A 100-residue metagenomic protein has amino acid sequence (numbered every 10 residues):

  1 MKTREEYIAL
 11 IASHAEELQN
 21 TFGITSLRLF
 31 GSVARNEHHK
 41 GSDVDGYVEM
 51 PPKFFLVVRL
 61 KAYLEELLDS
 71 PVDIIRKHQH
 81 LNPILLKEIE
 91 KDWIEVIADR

Functional and structural regions predicted by a protein language model:
M1-S26, A34-K40, E49-R100: Catalytic core of pol beta-like nucleotidyltransferases
D45-Y47: Short beta-strand->loop micro-motif that forms the acidic, two-metal-ion catalytic signature in nucleotide-processing
